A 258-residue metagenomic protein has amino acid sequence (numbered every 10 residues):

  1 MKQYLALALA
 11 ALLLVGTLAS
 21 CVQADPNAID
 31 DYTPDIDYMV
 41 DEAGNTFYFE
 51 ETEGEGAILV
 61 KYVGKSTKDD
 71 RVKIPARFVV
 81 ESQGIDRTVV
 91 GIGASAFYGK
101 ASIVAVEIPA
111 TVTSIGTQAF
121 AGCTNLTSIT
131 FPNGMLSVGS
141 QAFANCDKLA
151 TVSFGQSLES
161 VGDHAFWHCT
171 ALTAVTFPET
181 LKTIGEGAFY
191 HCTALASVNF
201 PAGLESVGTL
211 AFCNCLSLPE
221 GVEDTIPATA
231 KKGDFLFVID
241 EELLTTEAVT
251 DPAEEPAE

Functional and structural regions predicted by a protein language model:
M1-A10: Positively charged n-region of N-terminal signal peptides that target proteins for export
L9, L13-T17: Hydrophobic core
T17-Y32: Sec-dependent signal peptide cleavage junction
N27-A28, T52-G56, G64-S66, V80-R87: Intrinsically disordered, low-complexity coil segments
D37-G64: GGW-centered surface loops in extracellular recognition modules
E42-G44, T67-G91, A101-S114, T124-S137 (+5 more regions): Structural signature of tandem-repeat unit edges
L59-G64, R71-V72, S95-F97: Short, surface-exposed, low-complexity cationic segments
A94-A96, G116-A119, G139-A142, G162-W167 (+2 more regions): Consensus positions within tandem repeat domains that build extended binding/scaffold surfaces
